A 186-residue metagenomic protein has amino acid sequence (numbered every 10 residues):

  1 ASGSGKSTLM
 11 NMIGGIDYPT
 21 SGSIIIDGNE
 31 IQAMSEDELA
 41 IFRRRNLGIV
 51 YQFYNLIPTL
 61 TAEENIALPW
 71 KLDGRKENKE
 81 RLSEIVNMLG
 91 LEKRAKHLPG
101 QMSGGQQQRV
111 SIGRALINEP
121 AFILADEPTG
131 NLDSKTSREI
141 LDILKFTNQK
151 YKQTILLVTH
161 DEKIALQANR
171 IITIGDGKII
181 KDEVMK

Functional and structural regions predicted by a protein language model:
A1-I174: ABC family nucleotide-binding domain
I171-E183: H-loop (His-switch) and adjacent beta-strand-loop-beta switch element of ABC-type ATPase nucleotide-binding domains
